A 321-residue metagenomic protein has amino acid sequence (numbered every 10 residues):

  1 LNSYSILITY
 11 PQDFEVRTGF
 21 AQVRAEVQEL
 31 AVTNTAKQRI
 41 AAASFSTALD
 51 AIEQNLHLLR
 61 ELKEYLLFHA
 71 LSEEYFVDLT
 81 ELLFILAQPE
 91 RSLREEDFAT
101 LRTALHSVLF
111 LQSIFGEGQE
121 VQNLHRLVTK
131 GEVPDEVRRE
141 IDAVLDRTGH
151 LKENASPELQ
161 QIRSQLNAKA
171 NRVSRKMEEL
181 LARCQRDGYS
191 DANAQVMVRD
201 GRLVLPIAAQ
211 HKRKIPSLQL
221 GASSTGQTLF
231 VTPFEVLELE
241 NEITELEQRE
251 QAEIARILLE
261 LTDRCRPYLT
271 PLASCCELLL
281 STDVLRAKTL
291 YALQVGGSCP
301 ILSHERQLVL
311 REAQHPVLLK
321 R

Functional and structural regions predicted by a protein language model:
L1-E158, I162, Y268-P271, C275-L285 (+1 more regions): Conserved amphipathic alpha-helical "coupling/scaffold" segments that transmit conformational changes between domains
E117-E120, L124, A182, Y189 (+4 more regions): Residue-level recognition of alpha-helical coiled-coils, specifically the heptad-repeat register on one helix face
V133-H150, E238-L259: Extended, charged coiled-coil "arm/hinge" scaffolds of SMC/Rad50-like chromosome-maintenance ATPases and other large
Q161-H211: Extended, Lys/Arg-enriched charged tracts that mediate electrostatic binding to polyanionic substrates
K169, E250-I257, L261-L285: Intracellular alpha-helical coupling/juxtamembrane segments of multi-pass membrane proteins
A194-Q195, R199-P233, E240, L302-R321: SMC-family hinge/dimerization module
L205, T270, S274-R321: Conserved NTPase motor "head" modules and their coupling/switch loops across ABC/AAA+ ATPases, GTPases, and GHKL ATPases
